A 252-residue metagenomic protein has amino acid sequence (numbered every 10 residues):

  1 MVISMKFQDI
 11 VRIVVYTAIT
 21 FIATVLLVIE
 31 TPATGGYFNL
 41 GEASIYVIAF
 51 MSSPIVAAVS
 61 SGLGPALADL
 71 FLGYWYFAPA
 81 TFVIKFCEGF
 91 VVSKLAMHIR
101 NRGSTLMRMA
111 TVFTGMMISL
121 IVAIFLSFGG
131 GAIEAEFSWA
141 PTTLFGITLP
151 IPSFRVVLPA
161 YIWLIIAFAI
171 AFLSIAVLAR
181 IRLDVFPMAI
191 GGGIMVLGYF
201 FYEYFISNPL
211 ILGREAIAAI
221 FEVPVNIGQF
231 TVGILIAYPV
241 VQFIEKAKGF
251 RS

Functional and structural regions predicted by a protein language model:
M1-S252: Loop-helix junctions at membrane interfaces
